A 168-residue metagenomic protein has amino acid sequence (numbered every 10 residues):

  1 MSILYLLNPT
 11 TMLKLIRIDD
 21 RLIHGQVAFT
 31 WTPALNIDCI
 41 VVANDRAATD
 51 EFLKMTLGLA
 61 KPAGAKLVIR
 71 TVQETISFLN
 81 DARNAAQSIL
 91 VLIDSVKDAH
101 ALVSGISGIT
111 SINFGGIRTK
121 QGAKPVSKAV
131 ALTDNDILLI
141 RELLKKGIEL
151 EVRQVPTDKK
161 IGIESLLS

Functional and structural regions predicted by a protein language model:
M1-T11: Short, Lys/Arg-enriched N-terminal segments with co-localized hydrophobic residues within the first ~10-30 amino acids
T10-K66: Long, hydrophobic N-terminal alpha-helical segment
L13-I16, D38-V41, K66-V68, S88-V91 (+2 more regions): Structural motif
D19-I23, T71, L132: A general structural motif
N44-A47, T71-E74, V96-K97, G116-T119 (+1 more regions): Short, ordered loop/turn segments at secondary-structure junctions
G58-A60, A86, V130: Short, hinge-like loop/turn segments at secondary-structure boundaries
R70-G115: Ordered, amphipathic secondary-structure segments that act as subunit-interaction surfaces in large macromolecular
G105, T110-S168: Glycine-rich, aromatic-bearing surface loops/beta-hairpins
